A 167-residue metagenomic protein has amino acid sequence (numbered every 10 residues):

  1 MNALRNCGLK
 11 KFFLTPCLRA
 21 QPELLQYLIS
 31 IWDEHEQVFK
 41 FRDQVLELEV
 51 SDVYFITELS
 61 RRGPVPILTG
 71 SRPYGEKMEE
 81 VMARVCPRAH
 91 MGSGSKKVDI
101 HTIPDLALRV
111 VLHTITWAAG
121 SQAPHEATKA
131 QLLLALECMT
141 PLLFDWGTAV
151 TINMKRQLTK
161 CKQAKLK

Functional and structural regions predicted by a protein language model:
M1-V110: N-terminal leader regions that mediate targeting or early regulatory function
R62-P64, M78-E79, A83-K167: Long, internal protein-protein interaction and assembly surfaces
